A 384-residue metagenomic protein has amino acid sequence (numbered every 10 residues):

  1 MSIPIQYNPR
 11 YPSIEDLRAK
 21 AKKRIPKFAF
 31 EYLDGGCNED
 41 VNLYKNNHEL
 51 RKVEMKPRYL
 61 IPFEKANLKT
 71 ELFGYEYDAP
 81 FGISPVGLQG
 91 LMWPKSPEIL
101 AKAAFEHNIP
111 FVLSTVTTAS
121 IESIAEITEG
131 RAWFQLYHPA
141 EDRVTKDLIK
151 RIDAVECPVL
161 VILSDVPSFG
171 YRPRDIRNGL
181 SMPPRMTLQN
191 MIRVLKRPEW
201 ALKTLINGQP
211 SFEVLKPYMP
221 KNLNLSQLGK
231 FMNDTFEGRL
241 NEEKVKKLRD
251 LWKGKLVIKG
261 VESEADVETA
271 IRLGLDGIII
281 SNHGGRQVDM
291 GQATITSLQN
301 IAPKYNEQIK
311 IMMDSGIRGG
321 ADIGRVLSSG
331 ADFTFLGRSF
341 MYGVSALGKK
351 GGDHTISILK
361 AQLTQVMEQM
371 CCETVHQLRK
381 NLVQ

Functional and structural regions predicted by a protein language model:
M1-E54, T296-Q384: Alpha/beta catalytic cores of nucleotide-metabolism and tRNA/nucleoside-modifying enzymes
S2-G74, P183-L240, H376-L378: An N-cap/entry alpha-helix motif that binds or orients negatively charged groups
C37-N38, T115-A119, A140, E262 (+1 more regions): Short beta->alpha linker loops
E54, K69-E71, P80-S84, P110-V112 (+2 more regions): Short, conserved beta-strand segments within well-ordered enzyme catalytic domains that often line or immediately flank
Y77-V116: Glycine-rich active-site/cofactor-binding loop and its immediate structural neighborhood
G82-L88, R131-Y137, G229-F231: Short, basic, glycine/proline-bearing loop/turn elements
L88, K102, R143-M313, A321-Y342: Alpha/beta enzyme core
E106-I127, R131-T145: A gly/proline- and charged-residue-enriched helix-loop-helix capping module
